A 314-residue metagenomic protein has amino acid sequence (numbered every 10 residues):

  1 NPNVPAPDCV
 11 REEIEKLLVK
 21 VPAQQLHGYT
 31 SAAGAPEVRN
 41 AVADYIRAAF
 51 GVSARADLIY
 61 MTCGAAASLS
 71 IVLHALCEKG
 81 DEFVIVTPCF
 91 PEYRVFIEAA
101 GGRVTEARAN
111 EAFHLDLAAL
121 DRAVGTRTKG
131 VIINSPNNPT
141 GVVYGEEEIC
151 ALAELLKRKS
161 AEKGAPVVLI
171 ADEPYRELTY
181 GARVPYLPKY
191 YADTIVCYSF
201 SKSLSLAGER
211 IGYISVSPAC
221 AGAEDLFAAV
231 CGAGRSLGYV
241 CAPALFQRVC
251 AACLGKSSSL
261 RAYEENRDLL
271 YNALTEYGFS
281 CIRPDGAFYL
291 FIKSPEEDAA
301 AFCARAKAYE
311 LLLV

Functional and structural regions predicted by a protein language model:
N1-V21, E37, R47-V314: PLP-dependent class I/II
Q24-L26: Pre-Walker A segment
T30-G34, V38: Short beta-strand to alpha-helix junction loop
